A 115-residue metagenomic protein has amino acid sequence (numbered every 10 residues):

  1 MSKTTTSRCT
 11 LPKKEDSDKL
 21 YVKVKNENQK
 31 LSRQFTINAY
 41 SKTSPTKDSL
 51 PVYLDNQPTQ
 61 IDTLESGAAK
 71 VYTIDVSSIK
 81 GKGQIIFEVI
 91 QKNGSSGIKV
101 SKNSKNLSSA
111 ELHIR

Functional and structural regions predicted by a protein language model:
M1-D16, P58-Q60: Solvent-exposed, flexible loop/coil segments flanking beta-strands in beta-rich domains
M1-T5, I37-Y40, L50-Y53: Generic detector of short, locally flexible boundary/turn motifs and exposed helical patches
K3-T5, S17-L20, Y53-D55, G67-A69: Short amphipathic alpha-helical surface micro-motifs
P12-K13, S17-D18, K23-S41, Q91: Asparagine-centered strand-capping/turn motif at beta-strand->loop junctions
D16-D18, R33, A68-K70, G81-G83 (+1 more regions): Residues at beta-strand starts and edge strands
L31-N38, D48, I86, I98-K102: Short, hydrophobic/aromatic beta-strand segments
S41-Q84: Intrinsically disordered, low-complexity Pro/Gly/Ser/Thr-rich segments with frequent PxxP/GP/PP motifs and embedded
I74-R115: Terminal connector regions
